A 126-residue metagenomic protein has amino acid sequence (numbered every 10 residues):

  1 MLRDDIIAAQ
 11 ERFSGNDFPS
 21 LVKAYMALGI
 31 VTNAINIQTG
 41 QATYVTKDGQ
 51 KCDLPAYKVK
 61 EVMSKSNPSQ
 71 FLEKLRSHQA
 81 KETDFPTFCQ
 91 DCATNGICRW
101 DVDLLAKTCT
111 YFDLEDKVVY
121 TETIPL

Functional and structural regions predicted by a protein language model:
M1-A8, K47-T83, T123-L126: A low-complexity, Ser/Thr/Gly/Pro-enriched, surface-exposed linker/loop concept that marks segments flanking
M1-V31: Long, hydrophobic N-terminal alpha-helical segment
S14, K51-C52, K81-T83, W100 (+1 more regions): Short loop/beta submotifs within extracellular cysteine-rich repeat domains
S20-E61: Acidic (E/D-rich), amphipathic helical modules within compact regulatory domains
A34, T39, V59-S66, Q70-F71 (+4 more regions): A conserved regulatory-domain signal marking ACT and ACT-like small-molecule sensing domains and adjacent regulatory
Q41-V45, K107-F112: Short polybasic amphipathic segments
Y111-L126: Glycine-rich, aromatic-bearing surface loops/beta-hairpins
